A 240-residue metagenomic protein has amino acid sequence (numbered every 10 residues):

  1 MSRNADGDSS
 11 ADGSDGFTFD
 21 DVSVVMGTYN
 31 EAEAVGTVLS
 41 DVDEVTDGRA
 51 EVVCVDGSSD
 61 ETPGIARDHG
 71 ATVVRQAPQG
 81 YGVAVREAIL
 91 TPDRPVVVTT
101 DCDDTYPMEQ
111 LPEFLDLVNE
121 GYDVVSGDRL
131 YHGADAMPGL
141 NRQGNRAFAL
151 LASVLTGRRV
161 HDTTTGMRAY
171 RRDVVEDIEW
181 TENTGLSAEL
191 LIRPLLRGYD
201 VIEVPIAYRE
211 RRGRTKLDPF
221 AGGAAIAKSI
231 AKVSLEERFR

Functional and structural regions predicted by a protein language model:
M1-D20, E33, G157, T181-R240: Hydrophobic helical membrane-anchoring modules
D21-S23, E51: Cell-envelope/extracellular polymer assembly enzymes that use nucleotide-activated donors
M26-S40, E61: Active-site beta-to-alpha loop of glycosyltransferases that engages the nucleotide-sugar donor
S40-R49: Short, acidic, metal-binding catalytic loop of nucleotide-sugar glycosyltransferases
D56-P63: A conserved acidic beta->alpha catalytic loop
Q76-L90, M108-T184, E210-A221, I226-A231: Acceptor/aglycone-binding surface of glycosyltransferases and processive sugar-polymer synthases
V97: Short aromatic/hydrophobic "clamp" motif used to bind/position activated sugar donors
D101-Y106: The conserved acidic donor/metal-binding loop of glycosyltransferases
